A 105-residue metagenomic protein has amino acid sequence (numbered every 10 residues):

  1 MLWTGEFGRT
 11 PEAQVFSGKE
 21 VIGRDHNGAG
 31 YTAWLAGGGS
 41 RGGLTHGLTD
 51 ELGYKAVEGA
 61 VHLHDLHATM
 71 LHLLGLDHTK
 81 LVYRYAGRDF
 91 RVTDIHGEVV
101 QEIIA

Functional and structural regions predicted by a protein language model:
M1-A105: Ligand-binding pockets and gating/stacking loops
